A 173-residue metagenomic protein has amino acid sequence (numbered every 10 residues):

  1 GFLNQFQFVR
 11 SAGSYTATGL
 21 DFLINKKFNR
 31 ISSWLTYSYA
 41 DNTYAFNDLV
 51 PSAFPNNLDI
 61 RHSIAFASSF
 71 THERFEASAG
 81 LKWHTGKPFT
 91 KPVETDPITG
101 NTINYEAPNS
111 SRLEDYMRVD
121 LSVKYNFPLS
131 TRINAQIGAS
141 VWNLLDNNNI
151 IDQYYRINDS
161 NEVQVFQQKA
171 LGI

Functional and structural regions predicted by a protein language model:
F2-P92: Gram-negative outer-membrane beta-barrel transporters
F2-V9, F46-P51, N101-N109, I157-E162: Extracytoplasmic loops and strand-loop junctions of Gram-negative outer membrane beta-barrel proteins
S14-T18, I60-I64, D115-V119, I133 (+1 more regions): Residues that define the transmembrane beta-barrel architecture of outer-membrane proteins
T16, T36, D115, G138-V141: A subset of signal/propeptide-processing and intrinsically disordered low-complexity segments in secreted/extracellular
K26, D59, F70, R112-E114 (+2 more regions): Surface-exposed coil/turn segments at beta-strand junctions on protein surfaces, enriched
S63-S69, I103-E106, P128: Generic detector of contiguous secondary-structure segments
W83-T99, M117-R118, K124-I173: C-terminal beta-signal and adjacent terminal beta-strands/loops of Gram-negative outer-membrane beta-barrel proteins
E106-L113, K124: Short, glycine/charged-rich beta-strand-loop motifs at protein surfaces that mediate ligand recognition and catalysis
